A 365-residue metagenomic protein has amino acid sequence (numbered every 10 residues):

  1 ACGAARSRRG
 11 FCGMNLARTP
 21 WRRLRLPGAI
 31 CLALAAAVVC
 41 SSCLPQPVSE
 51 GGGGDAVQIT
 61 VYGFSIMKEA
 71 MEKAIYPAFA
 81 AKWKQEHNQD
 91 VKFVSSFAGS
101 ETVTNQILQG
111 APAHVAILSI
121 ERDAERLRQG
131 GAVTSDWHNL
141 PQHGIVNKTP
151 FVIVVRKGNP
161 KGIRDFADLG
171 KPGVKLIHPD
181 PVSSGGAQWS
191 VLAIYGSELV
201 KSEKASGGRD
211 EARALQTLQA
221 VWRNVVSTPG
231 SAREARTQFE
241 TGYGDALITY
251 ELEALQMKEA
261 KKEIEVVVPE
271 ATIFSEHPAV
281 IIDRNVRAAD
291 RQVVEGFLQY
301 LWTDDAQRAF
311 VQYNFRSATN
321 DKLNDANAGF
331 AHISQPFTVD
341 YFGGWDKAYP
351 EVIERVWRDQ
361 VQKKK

Functional and structural regions predicted by a protein language model:
A1-V57: Short, low-complexity disordered leader/linker segments with a strong preference for bacterial N-terminal type II
R25, V286-K365: Extracellular/periplasmic juxtamembrane helices and adjacent flexible linkers that interface with membrane partners
C43-G130, N139-L140: Early extracytoplasmic/lumenal segment of secretory-pathway proteins
I66-E69, S100-V103, R122-E125, G158-K161 (+4 more regions): Solvent-exposed loop/turn segments at secondary-structure junctions within structured extracellular/periplasmic domains
G110-A116, G173-V174, T241-T249: Alpha-to-beta junction loops
R128-K201: A conserved helix-loop-strand patch within extracytoplasmic ligand-binding domains of the periplasmic binding
I145-I153, L215-W222, P229, A260-V286 (+2 more regions): Periplasmic-binding protein-like
S202-P269: Ligand-binding pocket segment of bilobal, Venus flytrap-like solute-binding proteins
